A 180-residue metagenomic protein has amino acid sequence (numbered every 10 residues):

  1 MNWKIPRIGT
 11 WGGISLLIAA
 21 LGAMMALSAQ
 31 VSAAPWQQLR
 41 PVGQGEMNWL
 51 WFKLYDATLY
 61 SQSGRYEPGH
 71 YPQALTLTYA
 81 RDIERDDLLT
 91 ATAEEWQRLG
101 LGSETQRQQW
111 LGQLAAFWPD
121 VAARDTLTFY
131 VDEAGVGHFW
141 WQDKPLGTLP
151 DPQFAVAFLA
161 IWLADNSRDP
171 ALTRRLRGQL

Functional and structural regions predicted by a protein language model:
M1-T10: N-terminal secretory signal peptides that target proteins for export/translocation
P6, I18-A19, E84-D86: General structural signal for secondary-structure boundaries
G12-A26: Bacterial N-terminal signal peptides
V31-L180: Terminal leader/tail segments of proteins
